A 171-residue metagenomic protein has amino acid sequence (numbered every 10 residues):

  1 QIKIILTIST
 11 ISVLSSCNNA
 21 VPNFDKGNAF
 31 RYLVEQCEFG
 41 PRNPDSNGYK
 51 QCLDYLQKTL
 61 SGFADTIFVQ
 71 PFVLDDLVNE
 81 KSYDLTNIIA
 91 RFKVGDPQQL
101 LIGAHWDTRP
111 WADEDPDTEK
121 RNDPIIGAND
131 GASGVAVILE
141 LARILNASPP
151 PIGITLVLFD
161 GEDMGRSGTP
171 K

Functional and structural regions predicted by a protein language model:
Q1-N23: Bacterial Sec-dependent N-terminal signal peptides
C17-L53, F63: N-terminal capping segment at the start of a domain
A20-N23, E38-N47, L74-N79, R121-G131 (+2 more regions): Second-shell loop/turn segments in exported
F30-L33, K50-L53, Q57, V135 (+2 more regions): Extracytoplasmic/secreted envelope proteins and their assembly/folding machinery, especially bacterial periplasmic
Q36, Q70-F72, F92-K93, G103-D107 (+2 more regions): Active-site-proximal beta-strand/loop segments in catalytic clefts of secreted hydrolases
P41-G95: A non-catalytic alpha/beta surface segment that caps or lines the substrate-entry region of metallo-dependent hydrolase
V78, P110-D113, G165-T169: Extracytoplasmic/secreted cell-surface and envelope-processing proteins
N122-K171: Acidic/histidine-rich catalytic neighborhood of metal-dependent amide-processing enzymes
